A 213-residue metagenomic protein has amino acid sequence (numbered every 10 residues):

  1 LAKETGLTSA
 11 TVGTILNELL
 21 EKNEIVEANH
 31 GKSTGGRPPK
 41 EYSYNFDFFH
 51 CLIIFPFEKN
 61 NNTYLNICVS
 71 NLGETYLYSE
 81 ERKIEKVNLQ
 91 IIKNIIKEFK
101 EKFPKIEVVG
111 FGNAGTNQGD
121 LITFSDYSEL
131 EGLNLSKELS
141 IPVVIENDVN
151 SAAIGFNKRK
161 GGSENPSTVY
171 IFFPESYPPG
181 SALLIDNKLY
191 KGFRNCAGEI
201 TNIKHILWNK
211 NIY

Functional and structural regions predicted by a protein language model:
L1-F46: N-terminal helix-turn-helix DNA-binding module of bacterial transcription factors
H30, E81, R194-N195: Short clusters of small/polar residues that mark proteolytic maturation junctions
G36-L77, V169-L189: Gly/Thr-rich phosphate-binding beta-strand-loop-beta motif of the actin/hexokinase/Hsp70
P38, K105-E107, E199: A generic structural signal for well-ordered coil/turn residues at beta-strand boundaries that shape enzyme active-site
N60-N62, E85-N88, G162, E199-T201: A short local loop/turn or secondary-structure capping micro-motif enriched for an aromatic residue
L77-S167, I212: Glycine-rich phosphate-binding loop and adjoining helix at the ATP-binding site of ATP-dependent phosphoryl-transfer
V144-Y213: Glycine/GP-enriched mid-protein hinge/lid loop-to-helix segment characteristic of carbohydrate kinases
